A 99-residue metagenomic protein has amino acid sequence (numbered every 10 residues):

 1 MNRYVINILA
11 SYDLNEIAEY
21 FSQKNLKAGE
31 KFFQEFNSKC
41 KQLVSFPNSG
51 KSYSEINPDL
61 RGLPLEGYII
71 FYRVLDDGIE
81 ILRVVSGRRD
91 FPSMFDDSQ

Functional and structural regions predicted by a protein language model:
M1-F33: Arg/Lys-rich, positively charged N-terminal/basic patches that mediate binding to nucleic acids
V5, P64, E80: Conserved beta-strand segments that form the floor/walls of ligand-binding pockets within enzyme and binding domains
Y20, F46-S49: Amphipathic, soluble alpha-helical interaction motifs
E30-K31, K51-Y53, S93-M94: Short, hydrophobic secondary-structure boundary micro-motifs
K41-S45: Short proline/glycine- and basic residue-enriched helix-capping loop/turn segments at helix->loop/beta transitions
N48-D77: Basic/aromatic recognition patch in beta-strand/loop cores that engages polyanionic ligands
Y68, R73-Q99: Enriched for short, Lys/Arg-rich terminal
